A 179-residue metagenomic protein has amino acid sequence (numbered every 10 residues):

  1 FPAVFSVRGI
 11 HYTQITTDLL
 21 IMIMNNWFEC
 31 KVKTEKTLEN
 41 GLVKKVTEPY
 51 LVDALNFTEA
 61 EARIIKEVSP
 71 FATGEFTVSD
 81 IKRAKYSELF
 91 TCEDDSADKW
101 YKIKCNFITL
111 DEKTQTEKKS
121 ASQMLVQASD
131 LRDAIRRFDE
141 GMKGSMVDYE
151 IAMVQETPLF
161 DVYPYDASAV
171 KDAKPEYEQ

Functional and structural regions predicted by a protein language model:
F5-I23: Short, Lys/Arg-enriched N-terminal segments with co-localized hydrophobic residues within the first ~10-30 amino acids
M22-C30, V43, K66, P70-I108 (+1 more regions): Intrinsic disorder/low-complexity detector
I23-A62, F107: The feature marks the first
E35-D53, P70-T73, D111, T116-M124 (+2 more regions): A cross-kingdom feature marking solvent-exposed beta-strand/loop segments within repeated, beta-rich binding/scaffold
A60-V68, I135-E140: Short amphipathic, charge-patterned alpha-helical segments
K82-M146: Short, solvent-exposed interaction modules
